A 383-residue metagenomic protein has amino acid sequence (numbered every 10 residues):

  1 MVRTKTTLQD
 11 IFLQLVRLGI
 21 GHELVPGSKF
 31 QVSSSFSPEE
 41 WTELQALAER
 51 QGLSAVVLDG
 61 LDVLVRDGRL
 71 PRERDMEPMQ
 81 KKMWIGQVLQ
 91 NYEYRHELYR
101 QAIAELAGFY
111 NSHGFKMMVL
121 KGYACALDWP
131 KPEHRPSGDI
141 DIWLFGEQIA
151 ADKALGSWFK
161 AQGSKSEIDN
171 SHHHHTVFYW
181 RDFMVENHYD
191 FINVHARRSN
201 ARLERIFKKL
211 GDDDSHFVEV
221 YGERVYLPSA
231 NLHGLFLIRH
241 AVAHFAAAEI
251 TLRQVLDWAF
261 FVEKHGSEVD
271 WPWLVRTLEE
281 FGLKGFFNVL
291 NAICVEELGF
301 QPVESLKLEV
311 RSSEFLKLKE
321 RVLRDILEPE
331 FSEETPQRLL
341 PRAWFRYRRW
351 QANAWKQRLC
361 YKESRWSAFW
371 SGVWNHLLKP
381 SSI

Functional and structural regions predicted by a protein language model:
V2-G138, L144-I383: Conserved NTP-donor binding/palm subdomain of two-metal-ion nucleotidyltransferases/polymerases, i.e., the charged
